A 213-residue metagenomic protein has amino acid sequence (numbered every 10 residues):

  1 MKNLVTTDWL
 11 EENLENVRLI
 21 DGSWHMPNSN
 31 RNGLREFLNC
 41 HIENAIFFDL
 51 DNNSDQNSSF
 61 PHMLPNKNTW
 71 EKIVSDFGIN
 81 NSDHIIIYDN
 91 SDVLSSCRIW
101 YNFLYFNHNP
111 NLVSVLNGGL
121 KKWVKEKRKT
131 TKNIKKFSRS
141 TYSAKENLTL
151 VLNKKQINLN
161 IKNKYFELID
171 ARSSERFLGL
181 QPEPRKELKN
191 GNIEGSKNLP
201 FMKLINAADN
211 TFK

Functional and structural regions predicted by a protein language model:
M1-T6, E12, S54, L120-E194: Active-site neighborhoods of enzymes that stabilize oxyanions during catalysis
D8, E12-G33, E167: Hydrophobic alpha-helical membrane-insertion signals
N13, N28, S54-H62: Helix-boundary/low-complexity linker signature
L19-D21, F47, I86-I87, L112-N117 (+1 more regions): A structural signal for short, well-ordered beta-strand segments and their strand-loop junctions that often border
P61-N160, N206: Thiolate-centered catalytic microenvironments shared by cysteine-dependent enzyme domains
K197-N206: Short, flexible loop segments at boundaries between secondary-structure elements
D209-K213: Short, intrinsically disordered, charge-balanced linker/junction segments flanking boundaries in proteins
